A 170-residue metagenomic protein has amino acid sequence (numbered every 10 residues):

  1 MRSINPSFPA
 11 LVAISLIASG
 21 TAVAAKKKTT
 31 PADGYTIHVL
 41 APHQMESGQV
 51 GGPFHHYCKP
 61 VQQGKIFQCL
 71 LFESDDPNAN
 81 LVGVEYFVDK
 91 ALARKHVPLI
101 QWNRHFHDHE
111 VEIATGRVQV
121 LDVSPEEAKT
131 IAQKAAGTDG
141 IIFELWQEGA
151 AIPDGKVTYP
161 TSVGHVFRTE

Functional and structural regions predicted by a protein language model:
M1-A10: Bacterial N-terminal signal peptides that target proteins for export
A10-A18: Bacterial N-terminal signal peptides
V12-A13, I66-G83: Solvent-exposed, charged interface segments at domain starts and junctions
A18-K26: Bacterial Sec-dependent signal peptides at the C-terminal "C-region" and cleavage site
A25-S74: N-terminal secretory signal peptides
H43-M45, G140-I152, K156-T169: Polar/charged low-complexity regulatory segments
D75-P153: An exposed acidic His-Trp-rich patch
